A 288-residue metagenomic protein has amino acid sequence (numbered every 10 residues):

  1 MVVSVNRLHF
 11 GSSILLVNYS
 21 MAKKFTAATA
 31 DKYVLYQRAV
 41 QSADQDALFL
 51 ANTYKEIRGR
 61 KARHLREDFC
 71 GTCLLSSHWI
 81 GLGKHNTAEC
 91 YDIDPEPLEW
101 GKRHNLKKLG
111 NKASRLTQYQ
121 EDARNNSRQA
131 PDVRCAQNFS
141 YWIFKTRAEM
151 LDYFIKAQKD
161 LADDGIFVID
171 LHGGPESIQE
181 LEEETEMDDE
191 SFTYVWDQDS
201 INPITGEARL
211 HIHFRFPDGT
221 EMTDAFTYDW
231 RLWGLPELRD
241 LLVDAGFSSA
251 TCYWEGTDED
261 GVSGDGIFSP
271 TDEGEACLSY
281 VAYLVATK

Functional and structural regions predicted by a protein language model:
K61-G71: Conserved class I S-adenosyl-L-methionine
T72-H85: Conserved SAM-binding loop of SAM-dependent methyltransferases across substrates and taxa, primarily the Class I
D94-E96: Conserved SAM/SAH-binding beta-strand->alpha-helix loop
G101-K102: Conserved SAM-binding loop
K108-A123: Conserved SAM-binding strand-loop segment of SAM-dependent methyltransferases
E149-D163: A short glycine-rich, Lys/Arg-flanked "PGG" loop and its adjoining helix->strand segment in the class I
V168-L241: SAM-dependent methyltransferase
R231-K288: C-terminal lobe and adjacent flexible extensions of AdoMet/dcAdoMet transferase-like proteins
